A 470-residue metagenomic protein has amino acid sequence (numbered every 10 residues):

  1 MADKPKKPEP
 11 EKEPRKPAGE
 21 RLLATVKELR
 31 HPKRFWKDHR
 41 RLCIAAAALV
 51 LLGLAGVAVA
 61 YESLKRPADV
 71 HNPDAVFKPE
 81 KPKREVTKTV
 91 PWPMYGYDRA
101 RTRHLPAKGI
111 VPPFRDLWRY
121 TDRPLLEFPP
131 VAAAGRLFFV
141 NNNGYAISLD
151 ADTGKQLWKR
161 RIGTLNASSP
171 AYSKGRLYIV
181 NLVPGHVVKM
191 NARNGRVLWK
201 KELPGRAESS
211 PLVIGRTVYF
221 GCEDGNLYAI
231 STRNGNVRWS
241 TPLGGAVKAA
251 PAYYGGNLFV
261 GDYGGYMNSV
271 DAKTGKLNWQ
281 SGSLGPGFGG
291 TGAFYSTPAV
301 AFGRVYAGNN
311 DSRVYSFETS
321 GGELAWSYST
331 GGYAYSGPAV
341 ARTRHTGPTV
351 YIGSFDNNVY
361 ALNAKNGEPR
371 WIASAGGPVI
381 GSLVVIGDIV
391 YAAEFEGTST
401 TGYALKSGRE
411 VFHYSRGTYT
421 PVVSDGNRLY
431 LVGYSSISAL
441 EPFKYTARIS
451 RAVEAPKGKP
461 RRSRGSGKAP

Functional and structural regions predicted by a protein language model:
M1-R30: N-terminal intrinsically disordered, acidic low-complexity segments at the extreme N-terminus
K33-V50: N-terminal Sec-pathway targeting helices
P79-D116: Blade/loop signatures of beta-propeller domains
P91-P93, R136-F139, R176-I179, V218-F220 (+8 more regions): Conserved beta-propeller blade signature
W118-A132, Q156-K174, N181-P184, V197-I214 (+11 more regions): Extracytoplasmic beta-rich repeat domains
G144, P184-G185, D224-N226, G265-Y266 (+3 more regions): Short coil/turn segments within WD40 beta-propeller repeats
D150-T153, N191-N194, S231-G235, D271-G275 (+4 more regions): Short loop/turn segments that connect beta-strands within beta-propeller blades
